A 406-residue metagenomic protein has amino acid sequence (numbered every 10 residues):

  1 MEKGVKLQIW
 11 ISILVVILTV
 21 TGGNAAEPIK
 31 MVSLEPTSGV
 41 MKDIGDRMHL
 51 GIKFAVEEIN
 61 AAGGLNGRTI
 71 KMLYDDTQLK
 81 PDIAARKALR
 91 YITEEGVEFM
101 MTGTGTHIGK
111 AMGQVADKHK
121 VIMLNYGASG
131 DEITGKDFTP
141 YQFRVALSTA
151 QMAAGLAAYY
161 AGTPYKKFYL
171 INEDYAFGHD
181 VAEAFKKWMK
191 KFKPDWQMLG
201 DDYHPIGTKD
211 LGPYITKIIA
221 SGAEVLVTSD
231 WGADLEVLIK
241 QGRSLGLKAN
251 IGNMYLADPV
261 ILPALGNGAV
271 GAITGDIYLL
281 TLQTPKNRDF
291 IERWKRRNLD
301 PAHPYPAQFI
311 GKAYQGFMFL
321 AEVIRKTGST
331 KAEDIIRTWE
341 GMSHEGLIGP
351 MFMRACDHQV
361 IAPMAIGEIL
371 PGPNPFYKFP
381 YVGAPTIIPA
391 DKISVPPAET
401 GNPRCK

Functional and structural regions predicted by a protein language model:
I9-T19: Bacterial N-terminal signal peptides
P28, D43-L50, E58, A62-G135 (+3 more regions): Beta-alpha junction/loop-to-helix N-cap segments that form part of ligand/metal-binding clefts
I29, S343-K406: Solvent-exposed, acidic/polar segments of extracytosolic/periplasmic ligand-binding ectodomains
V32-K53, D75-D82, T104-H107, I171-H179 (+2 more regions): Extracytoplasmic "Venus flytrap"
T77, L124, D131, I206 (+2 more regions): Venus flytrap/periplasmic-binding-protein-like
R86, D131-E132, T139-L245, T281-D289: Extracellular/periplasmic Venus flytrap/periplasmic-binding protein
Y91-T104, L124-Y126, K167-N172, G222-G232 (+3 more regions): Periplasmic-binding protein-like
G232-L235, L282-H344: Extracellular/periplasmic ligand-binding modules, especially the Venus flytrap/periplasmic-binding
